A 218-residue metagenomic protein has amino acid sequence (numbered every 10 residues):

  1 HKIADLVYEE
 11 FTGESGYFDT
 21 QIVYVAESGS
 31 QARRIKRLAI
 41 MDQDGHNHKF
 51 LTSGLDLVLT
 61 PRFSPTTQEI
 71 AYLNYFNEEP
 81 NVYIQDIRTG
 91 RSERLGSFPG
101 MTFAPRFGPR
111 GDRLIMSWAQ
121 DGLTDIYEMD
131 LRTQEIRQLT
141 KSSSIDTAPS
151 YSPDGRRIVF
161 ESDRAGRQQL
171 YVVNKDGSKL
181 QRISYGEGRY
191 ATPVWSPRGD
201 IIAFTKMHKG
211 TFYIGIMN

Functional and structural regions predicted by a protein language model:
H1-H48: C-terminal/domain-edge helix-coil "capping" segments
E14-F18, P65-T66, P109-R110, P153-D154 (+1 more regions): Residue-level detector of Asp-centered blade-edge/turn motifs that repeat once per structural unit in beta-propeller
I22, I70-A71, G111-I115, G155-V159 (+1 more regions): Hydrophobic beta-strand positions that form the internal "hydrophobic ladder" of WD40/Gbeta-like beta-propeller blades
Q31-A39, E79-Y83, L123-Y127, G166-Y171 (+1 more regions): Structural motif
D42-L59, Q85-F103, M129-T147, V173-A191 (+1 more regions): Multi-bladed beta-propeller domains
P80-Y83, R91-S97, M101-A104, G108 (+3 more regions): Beta-propeller domains
